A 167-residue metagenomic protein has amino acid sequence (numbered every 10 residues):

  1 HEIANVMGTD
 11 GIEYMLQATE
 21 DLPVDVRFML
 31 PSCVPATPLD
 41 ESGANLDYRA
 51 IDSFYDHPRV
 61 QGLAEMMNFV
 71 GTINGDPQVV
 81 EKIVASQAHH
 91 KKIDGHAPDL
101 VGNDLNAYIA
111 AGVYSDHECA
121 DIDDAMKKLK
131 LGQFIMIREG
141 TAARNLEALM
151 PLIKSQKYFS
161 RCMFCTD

Functional and structural regions predicted by a protein language model:
H1-H90: Divalent-metal coordination cores built from histidine and acidic residues
E65-D167: Active-site core of metal-dependent hydrolases
